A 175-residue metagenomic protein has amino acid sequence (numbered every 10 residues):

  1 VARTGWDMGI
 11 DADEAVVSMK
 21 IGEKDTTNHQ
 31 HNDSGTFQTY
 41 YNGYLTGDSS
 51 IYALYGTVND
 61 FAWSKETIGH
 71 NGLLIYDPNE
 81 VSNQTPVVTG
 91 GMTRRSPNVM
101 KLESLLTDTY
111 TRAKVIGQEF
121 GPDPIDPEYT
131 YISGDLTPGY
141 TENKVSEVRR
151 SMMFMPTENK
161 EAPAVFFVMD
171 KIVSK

Functional and structural regions predicted by a protein language model:
V1-K175: Catalytic and substrate-binding regions of extracellular carbohydrate-active enzymes, especially polysaccharide lyases
